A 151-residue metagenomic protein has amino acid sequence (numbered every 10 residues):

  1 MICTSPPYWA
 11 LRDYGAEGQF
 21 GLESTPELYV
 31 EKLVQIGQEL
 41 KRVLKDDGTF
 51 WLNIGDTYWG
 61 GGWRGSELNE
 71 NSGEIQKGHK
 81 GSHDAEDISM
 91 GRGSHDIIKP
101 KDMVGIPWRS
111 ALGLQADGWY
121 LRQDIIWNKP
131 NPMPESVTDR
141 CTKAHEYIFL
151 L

Functional and structural regions predicted by a protein language model:
M1-L151: Core catalytic lobe of class I
